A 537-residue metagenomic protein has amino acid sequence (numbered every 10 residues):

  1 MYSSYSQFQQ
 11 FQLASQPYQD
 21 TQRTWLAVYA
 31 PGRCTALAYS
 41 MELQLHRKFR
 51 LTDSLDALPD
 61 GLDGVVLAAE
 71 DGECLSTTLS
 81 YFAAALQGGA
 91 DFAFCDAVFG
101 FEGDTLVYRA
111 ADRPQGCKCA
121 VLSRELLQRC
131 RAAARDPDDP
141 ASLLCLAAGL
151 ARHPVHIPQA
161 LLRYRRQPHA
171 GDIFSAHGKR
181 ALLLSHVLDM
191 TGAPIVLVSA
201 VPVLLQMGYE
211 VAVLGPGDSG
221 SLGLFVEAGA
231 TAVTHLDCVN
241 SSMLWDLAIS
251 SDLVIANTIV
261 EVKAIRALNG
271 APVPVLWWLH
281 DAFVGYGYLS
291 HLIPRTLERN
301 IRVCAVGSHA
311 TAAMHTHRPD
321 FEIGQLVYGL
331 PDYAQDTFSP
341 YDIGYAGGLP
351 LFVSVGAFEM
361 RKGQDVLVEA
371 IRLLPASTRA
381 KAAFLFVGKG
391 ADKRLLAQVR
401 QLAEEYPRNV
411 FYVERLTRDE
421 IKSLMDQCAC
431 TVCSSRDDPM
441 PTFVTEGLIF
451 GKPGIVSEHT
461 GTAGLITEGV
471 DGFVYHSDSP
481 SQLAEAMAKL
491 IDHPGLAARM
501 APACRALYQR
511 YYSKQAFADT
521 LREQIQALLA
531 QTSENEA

Functional and structural regions predicted by a protein language model:
T77-T105: Conserved donor NDP-sugar-binding/catalytic core segment of glycosyltransferases
G178-S185, C304, Y345-K362, V368-I371 (+1 more regions): Conserved donor-binding/catalytic core segment of Leloir-type glycosyltransferases
P194-S199, E359-L373, R394, S481: A conserved mid-protein helix/loop that constitutes part of the nucleotide-sugar donor-binding site
S219-A228, L385-R408, E420: Short, structured helix-loop element that forms part of the nucleotide-activated donor/catalytic region
L247-A248, R415-L416, S423-C428: Short alpha-helical donor nucleotide-sugar binding micro-motif in glycosyltransferases
R436: Aromatic "clamp/platform" in nucleotide-sugar-dependent glycosyltransferases that forms part of the donor/acceptor
P453-V456: Short hydrophobic beta-strand element within catalytic cores of glycosyltransferases and related nucleotide-activated
E468-G469, F473-S479, K489-P494: Conserved acidic donor-binding segment of nucleotide-sugar-dependent glycosyltransferases
